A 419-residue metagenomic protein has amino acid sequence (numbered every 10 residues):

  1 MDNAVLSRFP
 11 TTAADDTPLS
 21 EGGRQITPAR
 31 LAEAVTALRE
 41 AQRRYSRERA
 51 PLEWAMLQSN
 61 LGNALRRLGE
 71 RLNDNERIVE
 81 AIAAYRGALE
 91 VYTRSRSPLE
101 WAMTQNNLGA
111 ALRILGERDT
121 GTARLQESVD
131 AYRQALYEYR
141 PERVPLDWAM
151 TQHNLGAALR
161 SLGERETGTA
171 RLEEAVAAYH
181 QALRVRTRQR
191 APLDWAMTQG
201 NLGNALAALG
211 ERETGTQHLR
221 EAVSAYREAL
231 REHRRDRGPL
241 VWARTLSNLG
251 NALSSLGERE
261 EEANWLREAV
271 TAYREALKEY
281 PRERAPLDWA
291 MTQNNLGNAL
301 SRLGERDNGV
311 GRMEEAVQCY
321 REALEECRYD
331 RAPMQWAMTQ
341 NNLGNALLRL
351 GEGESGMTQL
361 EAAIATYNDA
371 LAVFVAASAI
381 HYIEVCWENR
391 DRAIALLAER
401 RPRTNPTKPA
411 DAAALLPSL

Functional and structural regions predicted by a protein language model:
N3-R44, E70-R71: Alpha-helical segment of the N-proximal tetratricopeptide repeat
T11-I26, L52-E70, L99-I114, L146-S161 (+5 more regions): Conserved alpha-helical positions within TPR/SEL1-like repeat arrays
G22-R24, R47, L61, L68-L72 (+19 more regions): Glycine-centered coil turns and helix-coil junctions that link the paired helices within alpha-helical repeat units
V35, Q42, W54, L61 (+31 more regions): Heptad-repeat amphipathic alpha-helical coiled-coil interaction surface used for oligomerization/assembly
A41-W54, L89-W101, L136-W148, L183-W195 (+4 more regions): Flexible helix-coil transition and linker loops at the boundaries of alpha-helical arrays
Y382-L419: Terminal, low-structured helical/coil segments at or just beyond the last alpha-helical repeat
